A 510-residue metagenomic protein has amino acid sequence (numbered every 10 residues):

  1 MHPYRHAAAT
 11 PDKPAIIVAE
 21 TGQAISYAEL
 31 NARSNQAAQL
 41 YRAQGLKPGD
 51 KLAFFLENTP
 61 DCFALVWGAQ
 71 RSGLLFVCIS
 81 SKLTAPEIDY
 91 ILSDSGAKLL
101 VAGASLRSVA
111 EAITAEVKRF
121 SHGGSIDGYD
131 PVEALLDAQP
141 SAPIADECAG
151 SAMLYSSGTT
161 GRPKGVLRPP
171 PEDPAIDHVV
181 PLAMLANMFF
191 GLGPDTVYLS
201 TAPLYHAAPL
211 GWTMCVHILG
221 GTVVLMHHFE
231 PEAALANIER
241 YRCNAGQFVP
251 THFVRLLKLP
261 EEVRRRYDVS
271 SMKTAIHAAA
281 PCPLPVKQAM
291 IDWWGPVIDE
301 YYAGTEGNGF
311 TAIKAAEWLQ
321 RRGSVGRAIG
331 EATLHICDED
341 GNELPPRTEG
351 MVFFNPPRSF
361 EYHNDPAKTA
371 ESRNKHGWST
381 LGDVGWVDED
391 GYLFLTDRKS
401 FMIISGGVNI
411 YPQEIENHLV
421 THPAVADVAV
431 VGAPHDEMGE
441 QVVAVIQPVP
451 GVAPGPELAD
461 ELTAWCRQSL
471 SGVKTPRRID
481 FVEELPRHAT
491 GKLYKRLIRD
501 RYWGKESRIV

Functional and structural regions predicted by a protein language model:
P3-S26, G124: AMP-dependent adenylate-forming
K13, A28-A53, T84-A85, D89 (+3 more regions): ANL superfamily AMP-binding
E20-Q23, Q39-P86, N409: Conserved AMP-binding/adenylate-forming
L56, V77-Y90, A104-L106, G221-Y241 (+1 more regions): ATP-dependent adenylate-forming carboxylate-activation enzymes
L83, L100, A236, G246 (+9 more regions): AMP-binding/adenylate-forming catalytic core of the ANL superfamily
V109-L154, R162, P169-A183, L259-P260: ANL superfamily adenylate-forming
A152-L154, I218-L219, C243-F248, L259-R321 (+2 more regions): Gly/Ser/Thr-rich phosphate-binding loop
P174-V197, T201, Y205-A245, L259: Conserved AMP-binding/adenylation subdomain of ANL enzymes
